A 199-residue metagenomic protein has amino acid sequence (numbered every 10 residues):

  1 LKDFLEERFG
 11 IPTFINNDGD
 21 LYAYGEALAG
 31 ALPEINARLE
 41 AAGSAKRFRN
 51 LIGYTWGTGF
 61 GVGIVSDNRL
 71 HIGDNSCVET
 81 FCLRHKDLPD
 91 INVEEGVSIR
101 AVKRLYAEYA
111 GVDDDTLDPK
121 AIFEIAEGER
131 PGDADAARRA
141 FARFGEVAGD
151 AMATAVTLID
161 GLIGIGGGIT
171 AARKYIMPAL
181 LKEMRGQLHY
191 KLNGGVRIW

Functional and structural regions predicted by a protein language model:
L1-I91: Phosphate-binding/catalytic loop of phosphoryl-transfer enzymes
D3, E7-I11, E34, R38-A45 (+1 more regions): ATP-binding/phosphotransfer module of carbohydrate and carboxylate kinases, centering on a glycine-rich
